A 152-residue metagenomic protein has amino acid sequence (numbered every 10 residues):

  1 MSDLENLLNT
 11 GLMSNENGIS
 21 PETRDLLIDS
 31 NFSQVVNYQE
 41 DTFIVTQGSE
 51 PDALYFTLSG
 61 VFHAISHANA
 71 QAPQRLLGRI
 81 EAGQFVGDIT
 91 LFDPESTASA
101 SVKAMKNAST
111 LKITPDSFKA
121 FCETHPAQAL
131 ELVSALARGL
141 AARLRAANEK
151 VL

Functional and structural regions predicted by a protein language model:
M1-L152: Cytosolic regulatory regions built on CNB/CRP/Popeye-like sensor folds
